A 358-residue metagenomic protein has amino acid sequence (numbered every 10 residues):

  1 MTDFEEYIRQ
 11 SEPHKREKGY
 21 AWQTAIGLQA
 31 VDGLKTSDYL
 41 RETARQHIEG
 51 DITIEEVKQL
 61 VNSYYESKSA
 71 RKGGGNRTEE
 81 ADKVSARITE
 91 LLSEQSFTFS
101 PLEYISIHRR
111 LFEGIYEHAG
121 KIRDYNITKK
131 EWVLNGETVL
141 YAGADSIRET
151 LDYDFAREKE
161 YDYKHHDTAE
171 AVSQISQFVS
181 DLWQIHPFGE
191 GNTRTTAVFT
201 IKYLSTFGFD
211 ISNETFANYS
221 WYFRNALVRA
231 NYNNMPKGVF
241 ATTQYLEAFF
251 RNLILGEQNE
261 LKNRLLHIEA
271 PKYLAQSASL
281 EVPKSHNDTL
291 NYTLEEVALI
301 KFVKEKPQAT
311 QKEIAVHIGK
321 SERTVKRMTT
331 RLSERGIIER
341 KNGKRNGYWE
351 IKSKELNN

Functional and structural regions predicted by a protein language model:
M1-N358: FIC/Doc superfamily catalytic core
